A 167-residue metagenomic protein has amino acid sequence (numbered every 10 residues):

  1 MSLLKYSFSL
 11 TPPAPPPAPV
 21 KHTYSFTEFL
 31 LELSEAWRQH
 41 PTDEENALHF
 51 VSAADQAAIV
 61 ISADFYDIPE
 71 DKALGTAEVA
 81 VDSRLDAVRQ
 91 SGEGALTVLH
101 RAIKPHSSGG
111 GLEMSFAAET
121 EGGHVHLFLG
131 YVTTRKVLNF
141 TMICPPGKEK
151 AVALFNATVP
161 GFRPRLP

Functional and structural regions predicted by a protein language model:
M1-L74, V79-E113, E119-V125, V132-P167: N-terminal targeting sequences that direct proteins away from the cytosol to non-cytosolic compartments
